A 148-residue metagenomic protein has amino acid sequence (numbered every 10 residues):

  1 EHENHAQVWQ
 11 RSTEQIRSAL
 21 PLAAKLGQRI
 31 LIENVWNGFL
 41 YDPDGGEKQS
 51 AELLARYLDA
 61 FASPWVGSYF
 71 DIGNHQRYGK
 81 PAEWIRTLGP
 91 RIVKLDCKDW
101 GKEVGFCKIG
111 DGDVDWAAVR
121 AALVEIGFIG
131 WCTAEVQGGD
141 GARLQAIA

Functional and structural regions predicted by a protein language model:
E1, I30-N34, T133: Short beta-strand segments at enzyme active-site cores
E1-Q10: Surface-exposed, active-site-proximal loop segments in enzymatic domains
H2, W36-G38, H75: Short, internal active-site loops enriched in acidic
T13, R17-P21, D42, K48-A148: Histidine-acidic metal/acid-base catalytic patches
Q15, R29-F39: Conserved anion-binding
L26-I32, P64-S68: Short, structured loop/turn "capping" segments at alpha-beta junctions
